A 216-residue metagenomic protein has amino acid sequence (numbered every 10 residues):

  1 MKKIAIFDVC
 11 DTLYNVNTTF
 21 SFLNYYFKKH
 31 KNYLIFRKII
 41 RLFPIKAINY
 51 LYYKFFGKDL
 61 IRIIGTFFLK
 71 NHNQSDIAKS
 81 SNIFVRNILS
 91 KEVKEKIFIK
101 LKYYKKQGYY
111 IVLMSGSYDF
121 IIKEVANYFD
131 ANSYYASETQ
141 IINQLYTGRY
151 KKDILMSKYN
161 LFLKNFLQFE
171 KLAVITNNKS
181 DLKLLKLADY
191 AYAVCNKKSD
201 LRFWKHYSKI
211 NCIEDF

Functional and structural regions predicted by a protein language model:
M1-K2, K79, R86-F216: C-terminal cap/substrate-recognition subdomain and adjoining C-terminal extension of metal-dependent phosphatase-like
M1-Y52: Active-site neighborhood of HAD-like aspartate-dependent phosphohydrolases
D8, I64, L145: Residue-level signal for pocket-adjacent positions within structured domains
N15-T19, G57-K58, L155: Generic structural signal for well-ordered secondary structure
L23, I48-Y53, D59-L69: Helix-loop "lid/cap" segments that line or gate small-molecule binding pockets
L60-K96: Metal-dependent phosphoesterase signature
